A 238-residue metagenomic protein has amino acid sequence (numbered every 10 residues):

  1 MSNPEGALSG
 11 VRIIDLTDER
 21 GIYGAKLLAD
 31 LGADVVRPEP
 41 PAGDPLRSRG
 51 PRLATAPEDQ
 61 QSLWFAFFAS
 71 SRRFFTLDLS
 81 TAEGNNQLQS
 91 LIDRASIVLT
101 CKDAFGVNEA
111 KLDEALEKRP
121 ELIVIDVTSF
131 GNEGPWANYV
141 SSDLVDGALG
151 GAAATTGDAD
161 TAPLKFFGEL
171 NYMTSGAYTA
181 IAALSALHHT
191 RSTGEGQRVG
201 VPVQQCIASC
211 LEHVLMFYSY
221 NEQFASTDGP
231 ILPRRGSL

Functional and structural regions predicted by a protein language model:
S2-G43, G50: Conserved small-residue-rich beta-alpha loop and adjacent elements that most often cradle the phosphate/pyrophosphate
S2-N3, I14-T17, P57-E117: A structured beta-alpha segment of the ubiquitous adenosine-cofactor-binding alpha/beta core
E5, R12, Y23, G43 (+4 more regions): Acidic, glycine-rich segments within the central catalytic cores of soluble metabolic enzymes that bind/position
G10, R94-S96, S142: Local beta-strand N-terminus motif with an aromatic residue
L28, R72, L99, A115 (+4 more regions): Structural scaffold positions in well-ordered secondary structure
A33-R73: Glycine-rich phosphate-binding loop and adjoining beta1-alpha1-beta2 segment of Rossmann-like nucleotide-binding folds
V36-P38, F75, L99, I123-I125 (+1 more regions): Hydrophobic/aromatic beta-strand patches that form the interior of the parallel beta-sheet core in alpha/beta enzyme
T81, V98-G157: N-terminal Rossmann-like NAD(P) cofactor-binding subdomain of oxidoreductases, focused on the glycine-rich
